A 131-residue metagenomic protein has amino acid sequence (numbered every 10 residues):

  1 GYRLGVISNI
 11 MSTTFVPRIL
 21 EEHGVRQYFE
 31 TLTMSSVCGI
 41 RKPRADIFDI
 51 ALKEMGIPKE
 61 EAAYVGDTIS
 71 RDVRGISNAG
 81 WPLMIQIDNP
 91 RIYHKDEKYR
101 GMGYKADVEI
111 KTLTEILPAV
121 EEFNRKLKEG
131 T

Functional and structural regions predicted by a protein language model:
G1-L4: Short, acidic loop-to-helix structural element flanking the phosphoryl-transfer center in phosphate-processing enzymes
I7-T131: Asp-based, Mg2+/Mn2+-dependent phosphohydrolase catalytic module
